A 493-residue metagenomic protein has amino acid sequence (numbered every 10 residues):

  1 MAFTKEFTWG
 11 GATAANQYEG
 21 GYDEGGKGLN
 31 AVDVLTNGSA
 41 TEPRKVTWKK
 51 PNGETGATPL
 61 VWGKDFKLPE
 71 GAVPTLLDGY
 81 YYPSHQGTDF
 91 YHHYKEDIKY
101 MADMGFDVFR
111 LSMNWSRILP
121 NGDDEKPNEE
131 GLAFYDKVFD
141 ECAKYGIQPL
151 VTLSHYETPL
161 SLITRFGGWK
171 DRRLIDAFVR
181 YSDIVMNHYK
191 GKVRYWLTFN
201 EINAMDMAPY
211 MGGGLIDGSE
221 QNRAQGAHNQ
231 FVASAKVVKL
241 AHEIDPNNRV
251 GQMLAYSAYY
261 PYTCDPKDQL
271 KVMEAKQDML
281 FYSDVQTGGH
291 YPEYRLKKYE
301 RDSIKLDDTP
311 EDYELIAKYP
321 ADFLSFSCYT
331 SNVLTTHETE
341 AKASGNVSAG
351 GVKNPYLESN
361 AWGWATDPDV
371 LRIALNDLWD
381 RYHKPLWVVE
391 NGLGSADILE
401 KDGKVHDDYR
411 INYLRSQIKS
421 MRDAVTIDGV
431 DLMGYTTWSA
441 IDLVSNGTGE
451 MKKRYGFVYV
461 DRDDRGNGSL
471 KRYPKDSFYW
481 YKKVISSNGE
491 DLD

Functional and structural regions predicted by a protein language model:
M1-D78, N121-D123, L132-D493: Active-site region of glycoside hydrolase catalytic domains
G79-H93, K170-R173: Active-site mouth loops of central-metabolism enzymes
Q86-K99, P120, G131: Internal amphipathic alpha-helical repeat/solenoid segments
H93-N114, K318-L324: Catalytic domains of carbohydrate-active enzymes, especially glycoside hydrolases
M104-L132, V151: Aromatic-lined carbohydrate-binding/catalytic grooves of carbohydrate-active enzymes
